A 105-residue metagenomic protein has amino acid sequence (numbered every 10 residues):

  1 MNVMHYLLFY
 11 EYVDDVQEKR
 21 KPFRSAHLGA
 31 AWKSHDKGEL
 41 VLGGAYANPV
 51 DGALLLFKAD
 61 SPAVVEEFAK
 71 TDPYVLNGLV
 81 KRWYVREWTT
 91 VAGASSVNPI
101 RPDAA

Functional and structural regions predicted by a protein language model:
M1-A105: Conserved, structured core segments of small domains
